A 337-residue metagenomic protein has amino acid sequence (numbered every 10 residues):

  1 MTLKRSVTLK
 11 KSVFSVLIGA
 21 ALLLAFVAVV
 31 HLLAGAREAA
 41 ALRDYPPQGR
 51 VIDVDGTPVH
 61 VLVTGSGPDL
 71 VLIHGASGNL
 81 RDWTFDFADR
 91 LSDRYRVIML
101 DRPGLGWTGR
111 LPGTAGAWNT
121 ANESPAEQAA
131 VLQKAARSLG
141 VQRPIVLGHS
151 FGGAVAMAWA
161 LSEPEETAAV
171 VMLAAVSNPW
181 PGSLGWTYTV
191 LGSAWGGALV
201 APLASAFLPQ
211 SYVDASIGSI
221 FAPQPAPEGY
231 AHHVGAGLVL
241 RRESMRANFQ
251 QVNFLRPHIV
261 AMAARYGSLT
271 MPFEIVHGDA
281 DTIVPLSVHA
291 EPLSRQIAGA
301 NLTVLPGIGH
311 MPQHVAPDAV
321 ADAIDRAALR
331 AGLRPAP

Functional and structural regions predicted by a protein language model:
T2-P68, D93-Y95, E123, V141-Q142 (+1 more regions): Alpha/beta-hydrolase fold catalytic core
A40, G185, S205-G267: Conserved alpha/beta-hydrolase catalytic His-Asp/Glu region
L62-T64, M99-L147: Active-site loop/oxyanion-hole signature of alpha/beta-hydrolase fold enzymes
T64-G109: Conserved HGGG/HGGXW glycine-rich cap/lid loop of the alpha/beta-hydrolase fold
V170-A201: Flexible "cap/lid" loop of the alpha/beta hydrolase fold
L269, I275-H277: Short beta-strand/loop motif that positions the catalytic acidic residue of the alpha/beta-hydrolase fold
A280-V284: Acidic catalytic loop of the alpha/beta-hydrolase fold
A300-P337: Catalytic active-site module of serine/aspartate enzymes centered on a nucleophile-bearing elbow/loop
